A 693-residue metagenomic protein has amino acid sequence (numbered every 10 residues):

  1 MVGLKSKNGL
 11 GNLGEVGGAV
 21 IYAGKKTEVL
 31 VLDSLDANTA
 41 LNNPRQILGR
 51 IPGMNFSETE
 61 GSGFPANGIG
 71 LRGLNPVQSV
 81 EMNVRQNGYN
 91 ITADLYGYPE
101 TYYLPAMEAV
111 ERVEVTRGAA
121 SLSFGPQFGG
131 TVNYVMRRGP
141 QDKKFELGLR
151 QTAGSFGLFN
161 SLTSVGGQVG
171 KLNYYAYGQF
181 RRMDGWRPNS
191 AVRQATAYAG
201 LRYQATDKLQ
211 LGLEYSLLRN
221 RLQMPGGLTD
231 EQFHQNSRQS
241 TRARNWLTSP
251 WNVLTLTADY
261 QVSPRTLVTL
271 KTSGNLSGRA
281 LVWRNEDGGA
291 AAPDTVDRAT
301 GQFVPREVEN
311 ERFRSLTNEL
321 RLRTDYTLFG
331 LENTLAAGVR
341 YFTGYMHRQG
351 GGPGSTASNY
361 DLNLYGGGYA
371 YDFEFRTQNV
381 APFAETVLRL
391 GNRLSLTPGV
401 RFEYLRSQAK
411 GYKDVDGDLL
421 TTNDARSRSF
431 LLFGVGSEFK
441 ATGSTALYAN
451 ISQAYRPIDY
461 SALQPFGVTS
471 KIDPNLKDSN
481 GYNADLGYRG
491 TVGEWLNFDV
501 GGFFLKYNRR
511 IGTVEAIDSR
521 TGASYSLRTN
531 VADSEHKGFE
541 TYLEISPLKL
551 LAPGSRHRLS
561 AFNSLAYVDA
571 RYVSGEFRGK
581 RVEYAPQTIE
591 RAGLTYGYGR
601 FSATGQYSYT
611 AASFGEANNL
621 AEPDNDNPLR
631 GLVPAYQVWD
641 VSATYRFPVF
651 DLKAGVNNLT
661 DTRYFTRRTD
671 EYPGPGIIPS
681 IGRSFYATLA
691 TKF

Functional and structural regions predicted by a protein language model:
V2-L4, G17-I21, P44-I47, N67-R72 (+4 more regions): N-terminal periplasmic accessory domains that precede and gate Gram-negative outer-membrane beta-barrel machines
Y89-R117: Short acidic/polar hinge/loop motifs at secondary-structure boundaries that mediate gating or recognition
A153-R182, R187-P225, R244-S263, R401: Transmembrane beta-barrel wall of Gram-negative outer-membrane proteins
T206, F313, E332-A336, R340-F342 (+4 more regions): Structural signature of Gram-negative outer-membrane beta-barrels, strongest in the C-terminal barrel of TonB-dependent
K208-S216, P250-V282, E286, D297-Y412 (+3 more regions): Face-selective signature of the C-terminal outer-membrane beta-barrel domain
D259-N285, K440, A446-S452, R456 (+1 more regions): Membrane-embedded beta-barrel scaffold of Gram-negative outer-membrane proteins
N392, N497-Y507, A523-N619, T660 (+1 more regions): Gram-negative outer-membrane beta-barrel transporters
F503, N508, L559, A611-A621 (+1 more regions): C-terminal beta-signal and adjacent terminal beta-strands/loops of Gram-negative outer-membrane beta-barrel proteins
